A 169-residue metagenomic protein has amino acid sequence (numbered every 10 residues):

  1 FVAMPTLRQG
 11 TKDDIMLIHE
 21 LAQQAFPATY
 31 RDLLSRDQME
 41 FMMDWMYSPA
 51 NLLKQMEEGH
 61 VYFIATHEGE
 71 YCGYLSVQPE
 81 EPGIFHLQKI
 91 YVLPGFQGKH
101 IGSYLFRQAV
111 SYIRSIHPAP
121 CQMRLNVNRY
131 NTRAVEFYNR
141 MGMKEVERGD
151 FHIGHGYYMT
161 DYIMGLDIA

Functional and structural regions predicted by a protein language model:
F1-A3: Short, Lys/Arg-enriched N-terminal segments with co-localized hydrophobic residues within the first ~10-30 amino acids
Q9-I15, H19-G95, S103-I116, E145-F151 (+1 more regions): Acetyl-CoA-dependent GNAT
E70, L93-R107, P120, N128-E136 (+1 more regions): Conserved glycine-rich acetyl-CoA-binding loop
A119-A169: C-terminal "cap" of GNAT-fold acetyltransferases
